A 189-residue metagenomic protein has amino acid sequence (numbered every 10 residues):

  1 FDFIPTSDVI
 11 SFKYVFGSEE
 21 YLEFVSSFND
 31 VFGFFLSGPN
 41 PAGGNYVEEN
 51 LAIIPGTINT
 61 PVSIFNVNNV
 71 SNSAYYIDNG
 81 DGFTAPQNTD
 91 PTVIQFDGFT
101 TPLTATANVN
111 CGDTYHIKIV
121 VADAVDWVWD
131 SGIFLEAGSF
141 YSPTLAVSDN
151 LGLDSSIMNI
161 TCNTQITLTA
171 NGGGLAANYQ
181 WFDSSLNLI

Functional and structural regions predicted by a protein language model:
F3-S11, G112-T114: Extended extracellular/luminal ectodomain segments enriched in beta-structured repeat modules
D8-I10, T164-L168: Structural beta-strand segments of beta-rich domains
Y14-F24: Short amphipathic, basic-aromatic surface patches that mediate peripheral association with negatively charged
V25-C111: Exoplasmic/lumenal beta-rich domain surfaces
C111, S155-T164: Short, solvent-exposed loop/linker segments at the N-terminal edge of repeated beta-sheet extracellular domains
V120-V128: Short beta-strand-plus-loop segments that form exposed binding edges in beta-rich domains
P143-S156: Proline-enriched interdomain boundary motifs that mark the N-terminal boundary and often initiate the first structured
T167-I189: Surface-exposed, flexible coil segments in extracellular/virion-facing regions
